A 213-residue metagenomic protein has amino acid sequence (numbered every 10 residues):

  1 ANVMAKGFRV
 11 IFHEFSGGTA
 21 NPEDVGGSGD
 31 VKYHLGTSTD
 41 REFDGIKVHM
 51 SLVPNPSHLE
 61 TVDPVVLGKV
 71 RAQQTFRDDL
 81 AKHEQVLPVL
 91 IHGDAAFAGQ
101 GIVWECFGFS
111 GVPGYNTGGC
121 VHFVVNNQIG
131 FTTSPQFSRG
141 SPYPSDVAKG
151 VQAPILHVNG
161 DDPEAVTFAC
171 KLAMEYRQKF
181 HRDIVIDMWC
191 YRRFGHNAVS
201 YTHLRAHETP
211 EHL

Functional and structural regions predicted by a protein language model:
A1-V89, A95-I102, F107-C120, I129-Q136 (+4 more regions): Conserved internal helical-beta-strand scaffold that buttresses enzyme catalytic cores
V89-A98, L156, A165, M174-Q178: Conserved catalytic-core segments centered on acid/base and nucleophilic motifs
H92-F97, V124-G130, D161-E164, C190-R192: Acidic, glycine-rich active-site loops and adjacent beta-strand->loop/helix elements that engage anionic groups
V112, V147, Y176: Hydrophobic/aromatic ligand-binding patch that stacks against planar heteroaromatic rings of cofactors or nucleotides
H122, I155-H157, V185: Conserved beta-strand scaffold positions in the cores of enzyme catalytic domains, especially in NTP/NDP-utilizing
Y143-A169: Conserved thiamine diphosphate
A165-N197: Structural signature of the thiamine diphosphate
T202-E211: Conserved small/polar residues in nucleotide/adenosyl-binding loops
